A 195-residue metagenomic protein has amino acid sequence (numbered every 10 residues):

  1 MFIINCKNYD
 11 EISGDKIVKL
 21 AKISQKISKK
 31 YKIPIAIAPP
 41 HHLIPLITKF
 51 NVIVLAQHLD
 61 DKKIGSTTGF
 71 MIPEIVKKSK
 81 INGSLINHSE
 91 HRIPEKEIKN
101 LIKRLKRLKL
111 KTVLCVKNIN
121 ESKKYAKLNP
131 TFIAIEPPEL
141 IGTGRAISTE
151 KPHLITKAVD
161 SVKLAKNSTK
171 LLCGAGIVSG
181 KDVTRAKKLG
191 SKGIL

Functional and structural regions predicted by a protein language model:
M1-M71, T112, N120-P130: Conserved N-terminal beta1-alpha1 strand-loop-helix module at the mouth
K7, N82-P94, F132-R145, L189-L195: Glycine-rich phosphate-binding active-site loops on the catalytic face of alpha/beta enzymes
K7, P40, V76, E136 (+1 more regions): Conserved, mostly hydrophobic/aromatic
S13-K19, P39-K49, I64-E74, S89-L105 (+3 more regions): Active-site-adjacent beta->alpha loops and helix N-cap segments on the catalytic face of soluble alpha/beta enzymes
H58, H88, V116, P137 (+1 more regions): Short secondary-structure boundary segments
K117-N129, G176-I194: Catalytic cores of alpha/beta
P137-L140, N167-K170, G174-I177: Catalytic-face loop-and-helix region of soluble metabolic enzyme cores
